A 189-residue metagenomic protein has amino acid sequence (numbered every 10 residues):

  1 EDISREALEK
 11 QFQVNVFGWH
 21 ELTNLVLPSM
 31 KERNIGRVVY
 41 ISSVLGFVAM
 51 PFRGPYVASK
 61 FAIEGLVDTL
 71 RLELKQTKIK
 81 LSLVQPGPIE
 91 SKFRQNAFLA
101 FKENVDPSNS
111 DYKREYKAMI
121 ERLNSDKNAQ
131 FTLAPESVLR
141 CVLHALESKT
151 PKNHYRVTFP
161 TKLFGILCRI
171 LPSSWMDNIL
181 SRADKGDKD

Functional and structural regions predicted by a protein language model:
E1, V48-G54: Active-site loop immediately N-terminal to the catalytic Tyr-X3-Lys motif of short-chain dehydrogenase/reductase
E1-E9: Substrate-binding pocket helix/loop in short-chain dehydrogenase/reductase
T23, S59-A62: Active-site helix of classical SDR
T23-N24, D68: A short, exposed helix-loop element centered on a Lys and neighboring polar residues
S43: Residue(s) in the substrate-gating loop at a strand-loop-helix junction that position the organic substrate next
V48, T69-K80: Active-site-adjacent segment of SDR/Rossmann-fold oxidoreductases
Q76-K127: C-terminal beta-strand-loop-alpha-helix "lid" module of Rossmann-like NAD(P)-dependent dehydrogenases
